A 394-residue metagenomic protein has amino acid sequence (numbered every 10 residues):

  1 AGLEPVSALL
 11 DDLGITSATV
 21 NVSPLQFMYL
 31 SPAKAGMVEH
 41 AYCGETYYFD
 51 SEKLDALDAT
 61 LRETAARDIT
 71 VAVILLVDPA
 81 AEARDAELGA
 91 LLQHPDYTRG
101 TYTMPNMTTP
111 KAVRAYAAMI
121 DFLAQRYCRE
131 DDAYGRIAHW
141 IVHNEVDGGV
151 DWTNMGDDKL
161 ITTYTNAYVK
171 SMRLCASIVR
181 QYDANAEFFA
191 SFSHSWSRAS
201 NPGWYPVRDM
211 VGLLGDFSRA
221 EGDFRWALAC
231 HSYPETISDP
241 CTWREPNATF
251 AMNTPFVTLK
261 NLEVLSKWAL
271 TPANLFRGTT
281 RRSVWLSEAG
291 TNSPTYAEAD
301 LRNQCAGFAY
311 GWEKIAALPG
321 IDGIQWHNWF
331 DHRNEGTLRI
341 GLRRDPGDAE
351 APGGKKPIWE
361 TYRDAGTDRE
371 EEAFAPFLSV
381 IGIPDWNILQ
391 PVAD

Functional and structural regions predicted by a protein language model:
A1-S23: N-terminal structural segment of carbohydrate-active enzymes
G2, L10, F49-E52, A56 (+6 more regions): Extracytoplasmic/periplasmic, Sec-exported soluble proteins
E4, R67, Y116-M119, A124-D131 (+2 more regions): Noncatalytic carbohydrate-binding groove/subsite architecture in carbohydrate-active enzymes
P5-L9, K53-E63, M119, S171-C175 (+4 more regions): A general structural detector for well-ordered alpha-helical segments in enzyme core domains, enriched
I15-R198, E235-T236, D331-G336: Substrate-binding cleft and catalytic face of glycoside hydrolase catalytic domains, especially the flexible beta-alpha
K34-E39, G89-R99, M107, R136 (+5 more regions): Aromatic-rich peripheral "rim/lid" segments of glycoside hydrolase catalytic domains that contact and position glycan
T70-A72, E187, S283, D322-Q325: Beta-sheet entry/capping signal
